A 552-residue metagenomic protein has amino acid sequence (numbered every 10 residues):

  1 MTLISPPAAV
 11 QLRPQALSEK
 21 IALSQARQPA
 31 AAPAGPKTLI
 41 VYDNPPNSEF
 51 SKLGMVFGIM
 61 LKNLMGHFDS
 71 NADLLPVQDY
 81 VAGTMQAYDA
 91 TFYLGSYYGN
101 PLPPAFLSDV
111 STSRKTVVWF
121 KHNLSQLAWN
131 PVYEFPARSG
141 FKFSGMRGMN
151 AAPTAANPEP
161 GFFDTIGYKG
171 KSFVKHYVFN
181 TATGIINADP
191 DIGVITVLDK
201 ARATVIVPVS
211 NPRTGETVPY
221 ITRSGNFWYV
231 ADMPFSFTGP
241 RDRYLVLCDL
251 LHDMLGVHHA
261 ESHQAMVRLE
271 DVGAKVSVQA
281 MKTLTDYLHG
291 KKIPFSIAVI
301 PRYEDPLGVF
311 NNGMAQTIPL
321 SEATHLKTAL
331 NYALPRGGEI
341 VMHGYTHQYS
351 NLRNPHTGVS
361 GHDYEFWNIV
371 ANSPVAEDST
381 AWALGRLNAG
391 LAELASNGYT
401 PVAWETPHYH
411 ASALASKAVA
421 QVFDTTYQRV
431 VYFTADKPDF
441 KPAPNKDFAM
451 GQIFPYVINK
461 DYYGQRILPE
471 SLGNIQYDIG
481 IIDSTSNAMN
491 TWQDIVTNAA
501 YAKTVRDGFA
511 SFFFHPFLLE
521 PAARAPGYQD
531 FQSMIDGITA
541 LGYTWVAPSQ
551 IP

Functional and structural regions predicted by a protein language model:
R13-Y88, E261, L288-G290, I297: Aromatic-Pro/Gly-enriched surface loop or interdomain linker that acts as a lid/target-recognition segment
L39, L124-P131, P294-S412, F509-L518 (+1 more regions): Metal-dependent polysaccharide deacetylase catalytic core of the NodB/CE4 family, i.e., the active-site-bearing domain
S48-L127, Q279-K282, L307: Helical hinge/lid and interdomain linker segments adjacent to catalytic or ligand-binding clefts that mediate domain
N71-L74, L251-E261, Q279, T283-D305 (+4 more regions): C-terminal domain-boundary segment and adjacent tail
Y97-F179: A glycine-rich, often tryptophan-bearing local segment used as a flexible ligand/cofactor-contacting loop or short
A155-G225: Catalytic beta-strand/loop cores that center a nucleophilic Ser/Cys/Thr and support acyl-enzyme chemistry
G184, P374-V457: Catalytic domains of cell-wall/extracellular-matrix polysaccharide-remodeling enzymes, centered on de-N-acetylation
Q264-A274, V278, A381-L384, N388-A403 (+2 more regions): Catalytic grooves of carbohydrate-active enzymes
